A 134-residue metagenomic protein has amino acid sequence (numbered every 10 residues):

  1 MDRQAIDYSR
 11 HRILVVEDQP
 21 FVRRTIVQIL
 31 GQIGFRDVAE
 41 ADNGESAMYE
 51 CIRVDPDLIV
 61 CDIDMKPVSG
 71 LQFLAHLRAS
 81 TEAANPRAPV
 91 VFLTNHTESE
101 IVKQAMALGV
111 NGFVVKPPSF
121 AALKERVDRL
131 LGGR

Functional and structural regions predicted by a protein language model:
M1-R12, A84, A121-R134: Non-catalytic signal-transmission and effector/linker regions of two-component phosphorelay proteins
R10-F21, I26-L30, I59, V91: Conserved acidic segment of CheY-like receiver
Q28, Q72, T97-V114: Alpha4 helix (beta4-alpha4-beta5 surface) of REC/receiver domains from two-component response regulators
E40-L58: Acidic, metal-coordinating helix/loop segments flanking the phosphotransfer/catalytic sites of two-component signaling
N43-S46, S69-A75: Acidic catalytic/metal-coordinating carboxylates
D55-D57, E82-P89: His-Asp phosphorelay/catalytic-motif detector in bacterial-type signaling
K66-P67, T94, E98: The feature encodes the CheY-like receiver
